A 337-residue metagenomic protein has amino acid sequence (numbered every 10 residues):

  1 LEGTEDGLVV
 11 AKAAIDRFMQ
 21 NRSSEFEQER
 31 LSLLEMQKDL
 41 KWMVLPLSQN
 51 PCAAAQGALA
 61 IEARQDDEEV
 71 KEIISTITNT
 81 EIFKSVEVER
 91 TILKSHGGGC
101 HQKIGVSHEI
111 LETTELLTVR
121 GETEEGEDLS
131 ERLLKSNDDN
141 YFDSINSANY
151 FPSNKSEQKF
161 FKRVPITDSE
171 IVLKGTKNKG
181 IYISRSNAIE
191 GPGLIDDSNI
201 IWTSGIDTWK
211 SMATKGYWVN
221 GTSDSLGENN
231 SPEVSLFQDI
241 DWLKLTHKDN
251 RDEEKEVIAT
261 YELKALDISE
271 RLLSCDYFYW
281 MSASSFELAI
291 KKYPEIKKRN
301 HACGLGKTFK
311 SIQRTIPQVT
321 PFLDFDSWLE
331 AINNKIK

Functional and structural regions predicted by a protein language model:
L1-S147: Small-molecule-sensing regulatory modules
G126-K337: Signature of uroporphyrinogen-III synthase
